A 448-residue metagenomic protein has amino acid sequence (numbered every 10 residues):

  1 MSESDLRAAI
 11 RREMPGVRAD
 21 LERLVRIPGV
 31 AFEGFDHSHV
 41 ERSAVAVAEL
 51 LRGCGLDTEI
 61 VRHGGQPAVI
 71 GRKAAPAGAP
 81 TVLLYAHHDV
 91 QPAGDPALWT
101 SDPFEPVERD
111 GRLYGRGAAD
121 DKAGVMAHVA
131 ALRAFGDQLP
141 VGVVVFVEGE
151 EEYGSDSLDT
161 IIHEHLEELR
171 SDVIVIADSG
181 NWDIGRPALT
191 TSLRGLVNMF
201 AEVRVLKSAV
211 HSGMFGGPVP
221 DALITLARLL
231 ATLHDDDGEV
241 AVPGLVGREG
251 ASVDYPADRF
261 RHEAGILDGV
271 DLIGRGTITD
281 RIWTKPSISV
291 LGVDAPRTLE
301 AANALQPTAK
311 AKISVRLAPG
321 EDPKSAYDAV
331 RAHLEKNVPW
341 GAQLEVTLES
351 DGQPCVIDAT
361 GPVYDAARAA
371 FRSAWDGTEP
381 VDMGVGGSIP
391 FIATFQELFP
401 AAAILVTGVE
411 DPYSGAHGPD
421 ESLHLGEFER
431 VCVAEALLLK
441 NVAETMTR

Functional and structural regions predicted by a protein language model:
S2-P96, T308-K312, S325: N-terminal helical capping/dimerization or prosegment-like subdomains of hydrolases acting on amide or phosphate bonds
A79-V147, R430: Active-site metal-coordination/substrate-binding segment of hydrolases, especially metallo-dependent peptidases
H88-V90, F146-G154, A177-W182, V205-K207 (+2 more regions): Acidic, glycine-rich active-site loops and adjacent beta-strand->loop/helix elements that engage anionic groups
G117-S192, T447-R448: Acidic/histidine-rich catalytic neighborhood of metal-dependent amide-processing enzymes
E202, L226, V293, L305-A309 (+2 more regions): Zn-dependent metallopeptidase/amidohydrolase metal-coordination segment
S212-V293, E321-Q343: Acidic-enriched catalytic cores of C-N bond-cleaving enzymes acting on peptides and small amides
R316-A318, E345-T360, G384-G386: A short beta-alpha structural unit
C355-S373: Short, low-order "capping/linker" segments at domain edges
